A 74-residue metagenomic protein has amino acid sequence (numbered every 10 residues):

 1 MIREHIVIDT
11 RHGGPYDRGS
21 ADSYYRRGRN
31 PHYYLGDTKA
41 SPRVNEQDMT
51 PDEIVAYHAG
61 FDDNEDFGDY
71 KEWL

Functional and structural regions predicted by a protein language model:
M1-L74: Intrinsic-disorder/low-complexity detector
